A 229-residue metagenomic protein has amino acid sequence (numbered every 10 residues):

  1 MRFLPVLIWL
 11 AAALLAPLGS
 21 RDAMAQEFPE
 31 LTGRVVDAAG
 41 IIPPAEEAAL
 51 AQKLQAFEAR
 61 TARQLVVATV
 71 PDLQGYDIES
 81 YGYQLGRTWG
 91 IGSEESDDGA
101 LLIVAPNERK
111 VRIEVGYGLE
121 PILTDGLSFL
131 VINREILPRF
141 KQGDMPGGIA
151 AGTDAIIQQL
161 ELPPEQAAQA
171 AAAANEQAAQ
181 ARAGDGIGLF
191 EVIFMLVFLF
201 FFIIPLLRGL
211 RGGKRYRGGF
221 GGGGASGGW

Functional and structural regions predicted by a protein language model:
M1-I8, G19: Bacterial N-terminal signal peptides that target proteins for export
P5, W9-A12, E165, A170-R217: Alpha-helical transmembrane anchor segments and their immediate juxtamembrane flanks, especially terminal single-pass
A13-D22: C-terminal segment of classical bacterial N-terminal signal peptides
P17, L160, I203-L207: Structural signature of transmembrane alpha-helix termini at the membrane-water interface
M24-F190: Folded, non-transmembrane soluble domains that reside on the lumenal/extracytoplasmic side of membranes
R211-W229: Extended non-globular C-terminal regions
